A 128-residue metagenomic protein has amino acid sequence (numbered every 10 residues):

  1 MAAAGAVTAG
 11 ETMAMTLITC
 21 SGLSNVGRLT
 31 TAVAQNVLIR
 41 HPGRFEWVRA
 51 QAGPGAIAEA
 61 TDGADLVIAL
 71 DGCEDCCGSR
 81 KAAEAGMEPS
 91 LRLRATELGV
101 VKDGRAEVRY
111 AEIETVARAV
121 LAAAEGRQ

Functional and structural regions predicted by a protein language model:
M1-Q35, I39, R44, V116 (+2 more regions): N-terminal, charge-rich interaction modules
M15-L17, R44-E46, L66-V67, S90-R92: Structural motif
I18-S21, R49, A69-L70: Small/polar loops that bind or transfer phosphate-bearing groups
L23-N25, R49-A58, E74-A85: Helix-loop-strand module that forms the ligand-binding subsite of alpha/beta enzymes
R28, A32, C73-C76, V108-V116: Conserved active-site and cofactor/substrate-binding residues in soluble primary-metabolism enzymes
T31-Q35, I39-D65: N-terminal beta-loop-helix "entrance" segment that forms/cooperates in small-molecule cofactor or anionic ligand
D62-R105: Mid-chain, well-packed structural core segment of small domains
S90-Q128: Ser/Thr/Gly-rich flexible loops in soluble cytosolic domains mediating phosphotransfer, phosphorylation
